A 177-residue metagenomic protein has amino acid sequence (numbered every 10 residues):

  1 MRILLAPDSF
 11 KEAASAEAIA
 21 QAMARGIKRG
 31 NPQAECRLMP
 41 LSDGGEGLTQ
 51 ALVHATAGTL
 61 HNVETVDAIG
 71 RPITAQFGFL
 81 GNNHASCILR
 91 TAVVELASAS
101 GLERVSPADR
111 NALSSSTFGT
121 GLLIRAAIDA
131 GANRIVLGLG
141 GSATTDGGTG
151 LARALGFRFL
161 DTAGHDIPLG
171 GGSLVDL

Functional and structural regions predicted by a protein language model:
M1-L4: Extreme N-terminal starter segment of soluble prokaryotic enzymes
P7-S9, L96, L139: Short glycine-centered, acidic/aromatic-flanked micro-motifs in structured strand/loop junctions that mark active-site
K11-S15: Short N-terminal binding/cap micro-motifs at the start of the first secondary-structure element
E17, Q21-P40, G47-L48, T120 (+3 more regions): Alpha/propeptide regions of enzymes that mature by internal proteolysis
M23-S106, G171: Glycine-rich nucleotide/cofactor/substrate-binding loop typically near the N-terminus or early in the first domain
L38-S42, A112-L113, L139-G140: Active-site nucleophile and cofactor-binding loops and adjacent substrate-binding regions of central metabolic enzymes
S114-F118, L122-G138, A143-L177: Glycine/threonine-rich beta-strand-loop-alpha-helix active-site module that forms ligand/phosphate-binding
